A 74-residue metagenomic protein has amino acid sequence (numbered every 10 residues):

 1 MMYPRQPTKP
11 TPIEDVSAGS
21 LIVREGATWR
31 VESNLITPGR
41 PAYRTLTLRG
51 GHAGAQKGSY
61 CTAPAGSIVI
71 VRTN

Functional and structural regions predicted by a protein language model:
M1-S17: Mixed-charge, Lys/Arg-rich low-complexity intrinsically disordered regions
M2-R5, A53-N74: Intrinsically disordered, low-complexity, charged/polar segments
G19-I22, V69: Generic structural signal for buried aliphatic residues
E25-G26, T73: Conserved "cap/hinge" positions at secondary-structure junctions
A27-P38: Short beta-strand-centered aromatic/proline hotspots
P38-R49: Short, solvent-exposed secondary-structure boundary/capping segments
